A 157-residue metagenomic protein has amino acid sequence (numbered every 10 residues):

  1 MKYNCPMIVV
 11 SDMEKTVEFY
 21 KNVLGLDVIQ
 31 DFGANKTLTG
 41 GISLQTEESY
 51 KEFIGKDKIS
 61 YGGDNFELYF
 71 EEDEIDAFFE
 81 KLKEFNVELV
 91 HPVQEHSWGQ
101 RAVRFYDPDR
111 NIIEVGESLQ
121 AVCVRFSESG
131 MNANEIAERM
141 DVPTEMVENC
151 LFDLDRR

Functional and structural regions predicted by a protein language model:
M1-E14, F66-L68, S118-R157: N-terminal beta-strand motif that seeds the catalytic metal site of vicinal oxygen chelate
K2-V10, T37-T39, S43-E48, K81-L82: Compact recognition or signaling/catalytic modules
D12-D27: Amphipathic alpha-helical segments
M13, N65-I112, S129, M140-E145 (+1 more regions): Vicinal oxygen chelate
G25-Q30, L89-P92: Short secondary-structure junctions
D27-G62, I112-E117: Conserved short beta-strand elements that form part of the metal-binding/catalytic scaffold of enzyme active sites
N35-K36, S97, F152: Positions that flank functional sites
